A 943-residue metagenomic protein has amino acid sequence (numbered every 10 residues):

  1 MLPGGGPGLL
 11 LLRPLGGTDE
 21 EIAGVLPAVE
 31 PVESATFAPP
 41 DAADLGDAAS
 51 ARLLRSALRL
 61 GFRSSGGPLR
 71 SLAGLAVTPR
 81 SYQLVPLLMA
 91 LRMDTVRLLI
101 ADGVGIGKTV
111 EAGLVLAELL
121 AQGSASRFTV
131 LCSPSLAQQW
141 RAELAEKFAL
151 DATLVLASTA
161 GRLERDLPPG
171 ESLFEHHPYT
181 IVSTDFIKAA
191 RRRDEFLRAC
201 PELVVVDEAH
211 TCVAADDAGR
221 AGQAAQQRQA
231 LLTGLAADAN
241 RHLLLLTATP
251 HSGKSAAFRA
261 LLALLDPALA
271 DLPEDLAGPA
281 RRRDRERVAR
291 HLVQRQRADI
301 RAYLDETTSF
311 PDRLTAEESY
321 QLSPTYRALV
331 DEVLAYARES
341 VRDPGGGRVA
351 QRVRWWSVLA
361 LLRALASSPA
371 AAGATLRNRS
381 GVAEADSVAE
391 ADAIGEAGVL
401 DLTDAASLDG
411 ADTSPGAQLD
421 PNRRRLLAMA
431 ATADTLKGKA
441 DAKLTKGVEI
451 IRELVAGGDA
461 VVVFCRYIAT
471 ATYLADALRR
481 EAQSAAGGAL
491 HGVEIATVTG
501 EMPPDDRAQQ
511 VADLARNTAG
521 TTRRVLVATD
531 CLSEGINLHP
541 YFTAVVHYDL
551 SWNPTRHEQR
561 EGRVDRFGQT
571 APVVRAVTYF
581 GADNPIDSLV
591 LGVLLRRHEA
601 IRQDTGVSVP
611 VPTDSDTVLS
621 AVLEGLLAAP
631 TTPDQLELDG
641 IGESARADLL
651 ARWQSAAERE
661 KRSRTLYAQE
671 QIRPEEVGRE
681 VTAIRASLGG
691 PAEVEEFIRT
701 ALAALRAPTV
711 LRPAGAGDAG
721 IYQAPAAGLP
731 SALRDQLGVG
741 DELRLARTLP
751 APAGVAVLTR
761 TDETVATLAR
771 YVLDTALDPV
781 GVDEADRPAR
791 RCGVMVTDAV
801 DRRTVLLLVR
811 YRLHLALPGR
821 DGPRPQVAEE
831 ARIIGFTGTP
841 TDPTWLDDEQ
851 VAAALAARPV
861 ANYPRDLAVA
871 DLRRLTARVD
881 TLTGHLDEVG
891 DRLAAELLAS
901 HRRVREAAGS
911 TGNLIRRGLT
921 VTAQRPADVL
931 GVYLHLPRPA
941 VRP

Functional and structural regions predicted by a protein language model:
L2-A28: Basic/aromatic-rich interaction segments and small domains that mediate binding to polyanionic partners
P7-L9, P27-A38, A42-R52, F62-T78 (+8 more regions): SF2 helicase/translocase NTPase motor core, specifically the RecA-like lobe 1 inter-motif segment between Walker
T95-V115: Walker A/P-loop
P169-G170, E175-H176, T180-P201, V213 (+4 more regions): Inter-lobe coupling linker of SF2 helicases/translocases
S309-Q321, R363, G373-T522, E670 (+4 more regions): Conserved Helicase C-terminal RecA-like lobe
S407-G410, D648, E658-L666, P674-P943: P-loop NTPase motor cores of the ASCE clade
D530-A571, F580: Conserved RecA-like helicase motor core of SF1/SF2 enzymes
D565-L595: Conserved segment of the helicase C-terminal RecA-like domain
